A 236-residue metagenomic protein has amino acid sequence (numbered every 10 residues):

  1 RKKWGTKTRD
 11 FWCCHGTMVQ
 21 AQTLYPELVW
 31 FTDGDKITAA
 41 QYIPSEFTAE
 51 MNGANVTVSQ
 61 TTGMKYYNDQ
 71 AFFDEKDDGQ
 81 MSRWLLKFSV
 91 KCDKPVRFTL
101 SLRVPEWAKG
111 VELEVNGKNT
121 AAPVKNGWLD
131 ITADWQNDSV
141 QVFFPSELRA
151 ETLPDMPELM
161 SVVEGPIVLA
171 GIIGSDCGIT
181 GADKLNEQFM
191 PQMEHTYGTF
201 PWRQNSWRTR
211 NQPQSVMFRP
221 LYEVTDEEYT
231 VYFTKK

Functional and structural regions predicted by a protein language model:
R1-W84, V124, F143-K236: C-terminal beta-rich recognition modules with glycine/proline-rich loops and embedded aromatic residues
W84-V90: Short, well-ordered beta-strand segments enriched in hydrophobic/aromatic residues
V90-K94, W135: Secondary-structure transition/turn motif
C92, E106, S146-L148: Beta-strand elements of well-folded, non-transmembrane domains
P95-V115: Beta-strand-rich binding/interaction modules
F98-S101, I131-P145, E151: C-terminal beta-strand-rich structural cap/linker in extracellular carbohydrate-active enzymes
A108-A133, L148-D155: Solvent-exposed beta-strand/loop surfaces of large extracellular or lumenal domains
